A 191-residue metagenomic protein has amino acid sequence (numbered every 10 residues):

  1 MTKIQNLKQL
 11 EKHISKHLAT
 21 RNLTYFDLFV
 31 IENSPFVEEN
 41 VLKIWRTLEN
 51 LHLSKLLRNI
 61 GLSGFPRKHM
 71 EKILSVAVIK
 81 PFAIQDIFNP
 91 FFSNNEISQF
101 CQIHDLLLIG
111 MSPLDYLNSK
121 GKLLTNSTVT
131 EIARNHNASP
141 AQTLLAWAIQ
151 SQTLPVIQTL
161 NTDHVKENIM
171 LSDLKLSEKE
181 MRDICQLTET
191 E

Functional and structural regions predicted by a protein language model:
M1-T2: M16 family metallopeptidases and their MPP-like homologs
Q5-R21, K43, K68-E71, F92-S93: Short, acidic/polar
K16, Y25, N50-L51: Structural preference for long, well-ordered alpha-helical segments within the folded cores of structured domains
R21-E38: Active-site groove signature of glycoside hydrolases
N33-E191: Beta/alpha (TIM)-barrel catalytic core signal, keyed to glycine-rich beta->alpha loops juxtaposed to Asp/Glu that bind
